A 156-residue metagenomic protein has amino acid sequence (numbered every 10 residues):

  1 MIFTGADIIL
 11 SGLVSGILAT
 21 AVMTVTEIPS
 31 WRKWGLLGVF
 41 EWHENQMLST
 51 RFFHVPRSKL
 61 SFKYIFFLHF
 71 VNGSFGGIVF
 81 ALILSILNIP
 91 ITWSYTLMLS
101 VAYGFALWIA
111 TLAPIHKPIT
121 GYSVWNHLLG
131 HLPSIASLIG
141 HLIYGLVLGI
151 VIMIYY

Functional and structural regions predicted by a protein language model:
M1-Y156: Juxtamembrane/disordered regions of integral membrane proteins
